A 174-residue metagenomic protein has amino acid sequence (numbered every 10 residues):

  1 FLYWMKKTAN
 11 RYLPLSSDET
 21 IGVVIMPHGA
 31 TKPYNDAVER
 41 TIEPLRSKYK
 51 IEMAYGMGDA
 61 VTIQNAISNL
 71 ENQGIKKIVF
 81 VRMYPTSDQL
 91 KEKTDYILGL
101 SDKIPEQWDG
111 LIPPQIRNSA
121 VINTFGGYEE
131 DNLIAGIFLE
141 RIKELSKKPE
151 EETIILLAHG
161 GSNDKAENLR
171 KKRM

Functional and structural regions predicted by a protein language model:
F1-M174: Active-site-proximal alpha-helix that buttresses catalytic centers in soluble enzyme cores
